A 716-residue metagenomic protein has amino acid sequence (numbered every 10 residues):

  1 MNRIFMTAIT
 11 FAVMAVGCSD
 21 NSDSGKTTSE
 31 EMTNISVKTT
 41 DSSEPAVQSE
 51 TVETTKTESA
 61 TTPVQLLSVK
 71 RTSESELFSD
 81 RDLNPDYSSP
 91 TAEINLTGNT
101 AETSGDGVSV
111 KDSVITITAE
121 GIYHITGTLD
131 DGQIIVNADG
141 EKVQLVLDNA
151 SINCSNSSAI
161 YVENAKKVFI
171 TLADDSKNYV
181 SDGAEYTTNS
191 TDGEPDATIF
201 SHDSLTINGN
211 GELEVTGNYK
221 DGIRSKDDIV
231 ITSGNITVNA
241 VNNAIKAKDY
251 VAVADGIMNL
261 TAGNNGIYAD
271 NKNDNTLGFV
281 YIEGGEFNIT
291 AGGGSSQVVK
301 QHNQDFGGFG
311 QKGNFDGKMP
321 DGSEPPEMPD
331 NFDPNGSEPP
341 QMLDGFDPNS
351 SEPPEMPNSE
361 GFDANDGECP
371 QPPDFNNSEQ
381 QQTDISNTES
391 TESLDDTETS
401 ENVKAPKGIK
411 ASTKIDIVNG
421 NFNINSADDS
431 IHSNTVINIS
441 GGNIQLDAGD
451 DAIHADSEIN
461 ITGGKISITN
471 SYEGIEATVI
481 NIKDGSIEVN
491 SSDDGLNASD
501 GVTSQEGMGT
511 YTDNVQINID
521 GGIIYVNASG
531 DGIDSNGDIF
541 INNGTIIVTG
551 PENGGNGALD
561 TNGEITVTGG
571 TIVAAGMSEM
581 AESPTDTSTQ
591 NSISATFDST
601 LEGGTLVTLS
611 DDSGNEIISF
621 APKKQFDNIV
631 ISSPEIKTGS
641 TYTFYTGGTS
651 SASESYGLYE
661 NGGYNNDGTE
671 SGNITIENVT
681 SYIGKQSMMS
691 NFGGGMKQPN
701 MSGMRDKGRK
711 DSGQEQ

Functional and structural regions predicted by a protein language model:
I4-I9, C18-Q716: A composition-driven surface/loop motif
